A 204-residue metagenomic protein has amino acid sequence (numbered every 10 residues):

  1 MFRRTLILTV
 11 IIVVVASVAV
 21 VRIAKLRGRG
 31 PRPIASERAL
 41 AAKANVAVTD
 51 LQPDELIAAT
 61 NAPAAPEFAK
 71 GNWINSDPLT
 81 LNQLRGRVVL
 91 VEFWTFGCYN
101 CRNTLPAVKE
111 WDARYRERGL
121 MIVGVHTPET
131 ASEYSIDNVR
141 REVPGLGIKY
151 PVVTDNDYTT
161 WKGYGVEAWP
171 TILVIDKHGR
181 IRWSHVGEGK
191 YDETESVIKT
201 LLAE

Functional and structural regions predicted by a protein language model:
M1-R4: Positively charged n-region of N-terminal signal peptides that target proteins for export
I7-V21: Hydrophobic membrane-insertion alpha-helices, especially the h-region of bacterial N-terminal signal peptides
A19-A69, R85, E204: N-proximal helix/coil linker or "cap" segments that precede and/or mark the start of modular domains
P63-P66, Y99-N100, P106-E110, E117 (+3 more regions): Proline-centered helix-kink/hinge sites
E67-V89, D112-Y115: A short beta-strand-turn-helix
L79-R102, V108, I122: Short active-site neighborhood of thiol/selenol oxidoreductases, capturing the structured segment around
R87, E142-Y150, T154-K199: Thiol/disulfide oxidoreductase modules built on the thioredoxin-like
R102-L146, V153-G163: Structural microenvironment flanking redox-active thiols in thiol-disulfide oxidoreductases
